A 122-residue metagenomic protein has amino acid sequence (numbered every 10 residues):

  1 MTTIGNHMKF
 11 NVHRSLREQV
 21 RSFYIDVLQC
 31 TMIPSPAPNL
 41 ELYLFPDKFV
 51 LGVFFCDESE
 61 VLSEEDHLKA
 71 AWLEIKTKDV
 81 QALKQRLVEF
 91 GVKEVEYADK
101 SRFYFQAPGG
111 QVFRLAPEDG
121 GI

Functional and structural regions predicted by a protein language model:
M1, V61-E64, Q81: A short alpha-helix capping/helix-coil boundary motif
M1-R21, A71-L73, D119-I122: N-terminal beta-strand motif that seeds the catalytic metal site of vicinal oxygen chelate
M1-T3, I33, K84-I122: Vicinal oxygen chelate
I4, D47-F49, K69-A71, S101: Residues that flank catalytic or metal-binding motifs in active/ligand-binding sites
S15, L42-F45, R102-Q106: Generic recognition of long tandem-repeat/solenoid scaffolds
S15-M32, R86-E89: Amphipathic alpha-helical segments
T31-H67, V112-D119: Conserved short beta-strand elements that form part of the metal-binding/catalytic scaffold of enzyme active sites
D66-K84: Mid-chain, well-packed structural core segment of small domains
